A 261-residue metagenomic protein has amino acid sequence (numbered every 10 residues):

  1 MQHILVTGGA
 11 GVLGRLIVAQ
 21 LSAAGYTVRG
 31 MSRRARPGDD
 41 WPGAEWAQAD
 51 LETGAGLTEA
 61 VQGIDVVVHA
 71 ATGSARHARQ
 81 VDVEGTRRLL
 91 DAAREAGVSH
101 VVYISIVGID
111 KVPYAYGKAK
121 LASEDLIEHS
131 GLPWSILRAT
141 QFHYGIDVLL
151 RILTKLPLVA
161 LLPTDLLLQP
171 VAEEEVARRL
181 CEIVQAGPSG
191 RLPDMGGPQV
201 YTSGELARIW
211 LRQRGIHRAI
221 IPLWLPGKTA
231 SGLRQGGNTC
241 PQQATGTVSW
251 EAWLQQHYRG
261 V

Functional and structural regions predicted by a protein language model:
Q2, G11, E174-V261: Mid/C-terminal beta-alpha module of Rossmann-like enzyme folds, strongest in SDR-family dehydrogenases/epimerases
Q2-Y26: N-terminal Rossmann NAD(P)H-binding glycine-rich loop of SDR-like oxidoreductase domains
L5, A35-A96, I106-K111: NAD(P)H-binding glycine-rich loop region in Rossmannoid oxidoreductase-like domains and their noncatalytic homologs
L16-Q20, A24, A92, L126 (+3 more regions): Rossmann-fold NAD(P)-dependent oxidoreductase module
G30-G38, L225-G227: Short, polar loop motifs at secondary-structure junctions
M31, A70, L137: The conserved SAM/SAH-binding core of class I Rossmann-like methyltransferase domains, concentrating on the hydrophobic
G73-T154: Glycine-/Pro-rich loop/turn segments that contact NAD(P) or position catalytic residues in Rossmann-like domains
S135-I136, V148-V171, E175: A conserved pocket-lining segment of Rossmann-fold NAD(P)-dependent short-chain dehydrogenase/reductase
